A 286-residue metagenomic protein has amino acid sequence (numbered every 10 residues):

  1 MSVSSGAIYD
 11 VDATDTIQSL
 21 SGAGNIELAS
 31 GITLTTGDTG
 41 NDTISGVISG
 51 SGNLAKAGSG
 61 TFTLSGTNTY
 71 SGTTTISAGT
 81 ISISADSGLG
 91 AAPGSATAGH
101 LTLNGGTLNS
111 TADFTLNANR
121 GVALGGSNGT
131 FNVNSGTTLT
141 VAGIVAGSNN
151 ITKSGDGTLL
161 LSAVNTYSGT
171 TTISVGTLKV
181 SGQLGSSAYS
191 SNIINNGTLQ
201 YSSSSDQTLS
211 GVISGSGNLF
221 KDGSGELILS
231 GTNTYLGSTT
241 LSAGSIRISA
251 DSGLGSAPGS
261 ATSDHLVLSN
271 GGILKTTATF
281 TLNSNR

Functional and structural regions predicted by a protein language model:
M1-D42, S49-T63, S71-L139, A146-L160 (+2 more regions): Beta-strand repeat architectures
